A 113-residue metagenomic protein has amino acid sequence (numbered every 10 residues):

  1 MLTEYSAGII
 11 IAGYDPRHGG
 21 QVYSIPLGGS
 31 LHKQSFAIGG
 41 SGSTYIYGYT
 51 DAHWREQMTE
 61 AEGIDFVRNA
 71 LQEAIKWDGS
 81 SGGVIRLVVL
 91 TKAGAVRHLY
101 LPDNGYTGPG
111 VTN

Functional and structural regions predicted by a protein language model:
M1-N113: Long, low-complexity N-terminal extensions
